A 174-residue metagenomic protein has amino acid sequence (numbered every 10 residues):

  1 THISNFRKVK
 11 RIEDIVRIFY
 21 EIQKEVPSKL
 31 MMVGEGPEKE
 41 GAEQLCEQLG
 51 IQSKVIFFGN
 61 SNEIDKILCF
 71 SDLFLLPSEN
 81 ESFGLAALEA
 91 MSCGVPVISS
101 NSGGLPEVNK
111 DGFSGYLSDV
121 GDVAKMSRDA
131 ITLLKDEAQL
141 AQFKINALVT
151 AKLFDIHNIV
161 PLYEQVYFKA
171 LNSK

Functional and structural regions predicted by a protein language model:
T1-S4, V9-F57: A conserved nucleotide-sugar
N60, E79: Aromatic "clamp/platform" in nucleotide-sugar-dependent glycosyltransferases that forms part of the donor/acceptor
G84-A87, L105: Short glycine/serine-rich donor-binding loops of glycosyltransferases
P96-S99, N109: Short hydrophobic beta-strand element within catalytic cores of glycosyltransferases and related nucleotide-activated
D111-G112, Y116-V123, T132-E137: Conserved acidic donor-binding segment of nucleotide-sugar-dependent glycosyltransferases
K125, T132, Q139-L153, L162-Q165: A short, well-ordered alpha-helix in the C-terminal region of glycosyltransferases
I156-K174: C-terminal alpha-helical cap of glycosyltransferases
